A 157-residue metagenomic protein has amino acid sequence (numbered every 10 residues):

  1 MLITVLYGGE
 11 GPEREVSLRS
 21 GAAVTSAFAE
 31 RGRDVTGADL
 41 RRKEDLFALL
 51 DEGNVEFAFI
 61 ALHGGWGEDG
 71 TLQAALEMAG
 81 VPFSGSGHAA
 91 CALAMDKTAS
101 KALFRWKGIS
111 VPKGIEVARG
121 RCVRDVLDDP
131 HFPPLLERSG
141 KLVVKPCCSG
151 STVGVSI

Functional and structural regions predicted by a protein language model:
M1-Y7, L50-E52, L93-I157: Active-site nucleotide/adenylate-binding loops and adjacent lid/helix of ATP-dependent enzymes
L2, P12-R119: Conserved N-proximal alpha/beta basic substrate-recognition cap immediately N-terminal to, or forming the N-lobe
